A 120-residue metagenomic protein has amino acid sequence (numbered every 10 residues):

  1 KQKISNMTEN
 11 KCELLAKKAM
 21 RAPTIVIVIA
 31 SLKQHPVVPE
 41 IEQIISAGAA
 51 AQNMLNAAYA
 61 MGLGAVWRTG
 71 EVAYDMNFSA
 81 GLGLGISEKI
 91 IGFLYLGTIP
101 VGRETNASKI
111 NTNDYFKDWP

Functional and structural regions predicted by a protein language model:
K1-S46: Glycine/small-residue-rich phosphate/adenosyl-binding loop
N10-E13, F78-A80, R103: Glycine-rich, charged/polar anion/phosphate-binding loops that engage phosphate groups from diverse ligands
L14-K17, L55, A80-L84: A generic local secondary-structure boundary/capping motif
R21-T24, L63, I86-I90: Short coil/turn connectors at secondary-structure junctions
V26, L32-A80: Small-aliphatic-rich amphipathic alpha-helix that forms the alpha element of a beta-alpha
A30-L32, E71, L94-P100: A broadly conserved detector of short glycine/acidic/proline-rich loop/turn motifs that flank catalytic sites and bind
A58, L82, T98-P100: Short leucine-rich amphipathic alpha-helical surface patches
I86, I90-P120: C-terminal helix-cap and adjacent tail motif
